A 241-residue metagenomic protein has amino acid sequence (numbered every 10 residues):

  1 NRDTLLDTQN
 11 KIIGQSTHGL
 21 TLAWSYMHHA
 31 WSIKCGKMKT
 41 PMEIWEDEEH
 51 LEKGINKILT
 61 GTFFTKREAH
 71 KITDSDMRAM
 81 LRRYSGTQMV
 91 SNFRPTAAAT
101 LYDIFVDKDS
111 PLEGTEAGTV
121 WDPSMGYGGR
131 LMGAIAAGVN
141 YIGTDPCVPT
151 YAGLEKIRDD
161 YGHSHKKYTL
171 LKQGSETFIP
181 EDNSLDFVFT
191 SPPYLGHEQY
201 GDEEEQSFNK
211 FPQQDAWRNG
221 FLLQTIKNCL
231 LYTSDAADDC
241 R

Functional and structural regions predicted by a protein language model:
N1-S91: N-terminal accessory regions of S-adenosyl-L-methionine
T65-D74, F105-T119, E204-A216: Intrinsically disordered, low-complexity coil segments
R94-A98, F221-T225, C229: Alpha-helical packing segments of well-folded alpha/beta enzyme cores
A98-F178, F187, C229: Conserved S-adenosyl-L-methionine
P149, F178, L195-H197, D239: Active-site loop signature of alpha/beta-hydrolase-fold enzymes
E181-N183: Glycine-rich phosphate-binding loop signature in dinucleotide/nucleotide-binding domains
F187-T225: Mobile active-site "lid"/loop adjacent to the S-adenosyl-L-methionine
Y232-R241: Single conserved hydrophobic/aromatic residue that forms the stacking wall/gate of nucleotide- or nucleobase-binding
